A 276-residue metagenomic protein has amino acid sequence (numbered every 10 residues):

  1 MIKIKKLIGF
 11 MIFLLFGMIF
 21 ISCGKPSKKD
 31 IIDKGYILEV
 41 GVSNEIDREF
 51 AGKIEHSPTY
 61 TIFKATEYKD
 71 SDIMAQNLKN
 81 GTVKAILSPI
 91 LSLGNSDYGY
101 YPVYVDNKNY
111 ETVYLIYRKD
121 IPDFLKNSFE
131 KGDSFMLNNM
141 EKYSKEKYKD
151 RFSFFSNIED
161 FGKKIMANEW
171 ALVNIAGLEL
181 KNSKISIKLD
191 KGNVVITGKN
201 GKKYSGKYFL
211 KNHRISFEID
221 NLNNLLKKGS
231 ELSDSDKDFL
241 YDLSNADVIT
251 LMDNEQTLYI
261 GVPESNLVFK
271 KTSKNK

Functional and structural regions predicted by a protein language model:
I19-S22: C-terminal motif of bacterial Sec signal peptides marking the signal peptidase cleavage site
G24-P26: Bacterial signal peptide processing site
K34-E45, K64-A65: Short, well-ordered beta-strand elements
K64-Q76: Short helix-initiation/N-cap motifs at beta->coil->alpha
K84-G99: A ligand-binding cleft/hinge motif common to bilobed small-molecule-binding domains
N95-V113, D120: Ligand-binding "clamshell"
S128-D160: Ligand-binding clefts/hinges and TM-proximal coupling segments of bilobed small-molecule sensing domains
N157-K276: Lipid interaction determinants
